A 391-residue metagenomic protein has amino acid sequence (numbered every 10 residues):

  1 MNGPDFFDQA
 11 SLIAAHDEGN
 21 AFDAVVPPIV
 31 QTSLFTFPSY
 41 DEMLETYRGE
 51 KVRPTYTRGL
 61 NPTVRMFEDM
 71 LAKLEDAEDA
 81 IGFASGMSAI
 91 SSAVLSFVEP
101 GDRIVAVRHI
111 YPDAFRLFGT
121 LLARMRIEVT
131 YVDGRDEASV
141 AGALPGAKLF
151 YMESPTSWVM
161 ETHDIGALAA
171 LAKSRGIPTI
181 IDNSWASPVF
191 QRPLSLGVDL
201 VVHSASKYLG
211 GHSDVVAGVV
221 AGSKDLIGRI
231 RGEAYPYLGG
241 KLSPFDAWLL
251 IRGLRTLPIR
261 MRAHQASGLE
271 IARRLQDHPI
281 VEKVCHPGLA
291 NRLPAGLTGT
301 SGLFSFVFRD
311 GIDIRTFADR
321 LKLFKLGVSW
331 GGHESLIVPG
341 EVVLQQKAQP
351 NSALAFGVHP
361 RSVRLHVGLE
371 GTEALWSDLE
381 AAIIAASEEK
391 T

Functional and structural regions predicted by a protein language model:
M1-V30: Short conserved active-site loop signatures built around small residues
N2-G3, A15-E18, D79-H278, C285 (+1 more regions): Conserved PLP-enzyme active-site core in the AAT-like
L34, S39-S88, D113-T120: Conserved N-terminal alpha-helix of the aminotransferase class I/II PLP-enzyme fold
L74, L275-P279, L321: Acidic-histidine catalytic/liganding microenvironments
G119, E128-T130, A141, I312 (+1 more regions): PLP-dependent enzyme catalytic core of the Aspartate aminotransferase-like
L238, L321-G331, A382-T391: A common structural junction motif
V281-V363, V367: Conserved C-terminal alpha-helix-loop-beta "cap" of PLP-dependent enzymes that closes/shapes the active-site mouth
